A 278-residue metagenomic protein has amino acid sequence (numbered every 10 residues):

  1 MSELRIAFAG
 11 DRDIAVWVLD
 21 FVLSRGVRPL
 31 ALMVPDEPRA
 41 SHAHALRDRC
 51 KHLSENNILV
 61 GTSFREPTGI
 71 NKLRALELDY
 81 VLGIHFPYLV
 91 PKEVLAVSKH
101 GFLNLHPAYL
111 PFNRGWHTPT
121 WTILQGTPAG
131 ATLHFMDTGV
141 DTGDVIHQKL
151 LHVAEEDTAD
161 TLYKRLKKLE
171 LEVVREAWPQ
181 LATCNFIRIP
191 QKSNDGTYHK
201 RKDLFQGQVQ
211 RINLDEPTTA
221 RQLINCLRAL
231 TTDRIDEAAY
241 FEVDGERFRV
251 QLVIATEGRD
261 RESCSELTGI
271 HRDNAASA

Functional and structural regions predicted by a protein language model:
M1-A278: One-carbon transfer enzymes
